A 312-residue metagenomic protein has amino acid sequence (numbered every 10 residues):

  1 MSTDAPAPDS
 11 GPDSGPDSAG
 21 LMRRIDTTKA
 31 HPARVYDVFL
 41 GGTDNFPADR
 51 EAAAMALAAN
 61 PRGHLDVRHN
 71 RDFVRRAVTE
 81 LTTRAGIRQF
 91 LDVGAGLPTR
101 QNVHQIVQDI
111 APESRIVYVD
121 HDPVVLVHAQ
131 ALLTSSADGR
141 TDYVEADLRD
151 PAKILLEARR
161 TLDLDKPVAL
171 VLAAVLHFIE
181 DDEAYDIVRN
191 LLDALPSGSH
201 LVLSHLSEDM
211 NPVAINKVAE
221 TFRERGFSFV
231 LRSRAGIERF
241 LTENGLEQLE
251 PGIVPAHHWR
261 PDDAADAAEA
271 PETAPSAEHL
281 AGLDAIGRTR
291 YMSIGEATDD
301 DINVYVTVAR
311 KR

Functional and structural regions predicted by a protein language model:
M1-A146, P151-A152, L156-L164, L192-D193 (+1 more regions): Rossmann-like AdoMet
Y36, G245-R260: Conserved S-adenosyl-L-methionine
V78, D284-R312: C-terminal lobe and adjacent flexible extensions of AdoMet/dcAdoMet transferase-like proteins
L148-R149, A158-Y185, L191: A short SAM/SAH-binding and catalytic strip from SAM-dependent methyltransferases
A169-L172, V188, A194-E208: Conserved beta-strand signature within the Rossmann-like core of class I S-adenosyl-L-methionine
L191-L192, L241: Class I S-adenosylmethionine-dependent transferase superfamily signal
N211-F227: Short, glycine-/aromatic-enriched active-site segment of Class I SAM-dependent methyltransferases
S228-G252: Short alpha-helix
